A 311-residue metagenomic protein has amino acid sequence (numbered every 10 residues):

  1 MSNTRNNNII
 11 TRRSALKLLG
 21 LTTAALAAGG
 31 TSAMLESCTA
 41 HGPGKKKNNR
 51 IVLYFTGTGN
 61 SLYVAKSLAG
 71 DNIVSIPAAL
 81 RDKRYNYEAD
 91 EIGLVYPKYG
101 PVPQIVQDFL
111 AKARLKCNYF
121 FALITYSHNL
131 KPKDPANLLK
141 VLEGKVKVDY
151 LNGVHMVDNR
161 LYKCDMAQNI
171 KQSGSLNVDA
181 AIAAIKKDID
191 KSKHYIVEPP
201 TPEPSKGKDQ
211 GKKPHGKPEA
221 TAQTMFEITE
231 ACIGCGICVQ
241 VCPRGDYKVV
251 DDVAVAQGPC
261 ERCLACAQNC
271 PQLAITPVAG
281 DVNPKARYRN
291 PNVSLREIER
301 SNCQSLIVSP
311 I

Functional and structural regions predicted by a protein language model:
M1-I10, S37: N-terminal secretory signal peptides
I10-A28: N-terminal export leaders
T31-L53, Y63-V64, G70-D71: C-terminal segment of N-terminal export signals and the immediately downstream linker at the start of the mature
L35, H41-G42, E227-E261, A265-N283 (+1 more regions): Iron-sulfur cluster-binding cysteine motifs and their immediate structural context in ferredoxin-like electron-transfer
V64-L68, L138, C238: Hydrophobic residues within alpha-helices that form the first helical element adjacent to the glycine-rich loop
I73-L80, V250-D251: Short gly/ser/thr-rich secondary-structure transition/capping motifs
A78-M156: Helix-loop-strand module that forms the ligand-binding subsite of alpha/beta enzymes
Y150-C235, Q240, G280-I311: Ferredoxin-type iron-sulfur electron-transfer modules and their immediate structural context
